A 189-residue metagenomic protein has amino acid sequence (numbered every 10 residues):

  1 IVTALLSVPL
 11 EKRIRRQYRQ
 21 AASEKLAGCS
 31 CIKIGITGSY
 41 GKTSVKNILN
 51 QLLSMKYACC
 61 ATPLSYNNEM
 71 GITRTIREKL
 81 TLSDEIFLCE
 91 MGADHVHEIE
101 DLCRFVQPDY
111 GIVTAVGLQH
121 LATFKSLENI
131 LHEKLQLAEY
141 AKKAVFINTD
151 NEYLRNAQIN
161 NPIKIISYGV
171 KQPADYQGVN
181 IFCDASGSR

Functional and structural regions predicted by a protein language model:
V2-S30, Q51-H132, Q136: ATP-dependent carboxylate-amine ligase catalytic core
K33-L53: Glycine-rich phosphate-binding P-loop
G35-T37, E90, T114, N148: Short beta-strand segments
T37, S44-V45, T62, T114 (+1 more regions): Ser/Thr-centric signal marking residues that sit in or immediately flank functional binding/regulatory motifs
S39, L64, V170: Cofactor-binding loop segments of dinucleotide-utilizing enzymes, especially the Rossmann-like FAD- and NAD(P)+-binding
S83, V113-R189: Acidic, Mg2+-coordinating active-site environments of NTP-dependent enzymes
